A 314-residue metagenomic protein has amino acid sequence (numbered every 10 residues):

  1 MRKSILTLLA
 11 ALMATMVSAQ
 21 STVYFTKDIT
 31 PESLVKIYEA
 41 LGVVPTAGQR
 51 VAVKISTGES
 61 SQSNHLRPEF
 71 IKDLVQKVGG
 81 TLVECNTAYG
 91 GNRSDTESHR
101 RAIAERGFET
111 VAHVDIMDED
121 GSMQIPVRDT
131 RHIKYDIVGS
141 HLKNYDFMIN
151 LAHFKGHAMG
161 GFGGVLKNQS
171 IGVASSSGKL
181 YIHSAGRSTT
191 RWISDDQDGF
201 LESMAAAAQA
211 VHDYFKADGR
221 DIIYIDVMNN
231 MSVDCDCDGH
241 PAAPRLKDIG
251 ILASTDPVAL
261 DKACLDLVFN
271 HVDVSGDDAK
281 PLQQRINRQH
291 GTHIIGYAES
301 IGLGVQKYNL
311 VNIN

Functional and structural regions predicted by a protein language model:
M1-Q20: Bacterial Sec-dependent N-terminal signal peptides
Q20-N314: Extended, low-polarity segments enriched in aliphatic/aromatic residues
